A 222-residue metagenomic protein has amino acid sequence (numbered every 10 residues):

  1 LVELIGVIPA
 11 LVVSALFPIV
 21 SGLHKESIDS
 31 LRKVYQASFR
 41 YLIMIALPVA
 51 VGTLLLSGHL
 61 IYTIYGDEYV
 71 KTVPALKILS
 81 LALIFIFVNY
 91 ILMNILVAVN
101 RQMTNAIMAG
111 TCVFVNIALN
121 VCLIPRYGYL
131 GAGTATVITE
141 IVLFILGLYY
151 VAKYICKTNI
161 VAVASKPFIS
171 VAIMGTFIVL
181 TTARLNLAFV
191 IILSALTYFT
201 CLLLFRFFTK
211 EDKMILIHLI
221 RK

Functional and structural regions predicted by a protein language model:
L1-I5, P18-G22, G58-E68, R126: Helix-terminus/linker motif at the lipid-water interface of multi-pass membrane proteins
L1-R40, A46, M93-A98: Helix-loop junctions and terminal segments of transmembrane helices in multi-pass membrane transport/translocation
L1-V2, Y41-I45, P74-I78, M93 (+5 more regions): Short alpha-helical transmembrane interface motifs in multi-pass membrane proteins
G6, A10-V13, V51, L55 (+4 more regions): Short runs within selected transmembrane alpha-helices of multi-pass transporters and secretion channels
I19, H24-K33, Y154-P167, M214-L219: Interhelical loop/hinge segments that connect adjacent transmembrane helices in multipass membrane
Q36, M44, T53-I84: Interfacial segments at transmembrane-helix termini and the short loops linking adjacent helices
R40-P48, L81, F85, S170-F177: Hydrophobic alpha-helical transmembrane segments of multipass membrane transporters and ion channels, focusing on
T176-K222: Membrane-proximal transmembrane or re-entrant/amphipathic helices at the cytosolic face
